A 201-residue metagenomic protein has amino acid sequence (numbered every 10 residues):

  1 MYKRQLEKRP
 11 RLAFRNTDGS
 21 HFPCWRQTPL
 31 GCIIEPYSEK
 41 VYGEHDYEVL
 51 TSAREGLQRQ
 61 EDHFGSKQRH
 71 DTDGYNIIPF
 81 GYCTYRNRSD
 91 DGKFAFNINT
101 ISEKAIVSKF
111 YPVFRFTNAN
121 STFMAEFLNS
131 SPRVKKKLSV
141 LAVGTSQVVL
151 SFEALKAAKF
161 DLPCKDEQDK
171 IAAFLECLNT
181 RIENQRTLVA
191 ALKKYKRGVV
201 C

Functional and structural regions predicted by a protein language model:
M1-Q5: Conserved small/polar residues in nucleotide/adenosyl-binding loops
A13-V41, K165: Non-catalytic DNA-recognition/assembly elements of restriction-modification systems
N16-G19, S66-T72, G144, E176: Short, solvent-exposed loop/turn positions at domain surfaces that link secondary-structure elements or cap domain
G31-C83: Sequence-specific dsDNA recognition surfaces
G74-P132, S139: A short beta-sheet element
A105-F110, V143-D166: A short glycine-rich beta-alpha junction/loop motif
D169-R181: Extracellular/lumenal glycan-associated surfaces
L178, I182-Q185, V189-L192: Amphipathic alpha-helical coiled-coil segments
